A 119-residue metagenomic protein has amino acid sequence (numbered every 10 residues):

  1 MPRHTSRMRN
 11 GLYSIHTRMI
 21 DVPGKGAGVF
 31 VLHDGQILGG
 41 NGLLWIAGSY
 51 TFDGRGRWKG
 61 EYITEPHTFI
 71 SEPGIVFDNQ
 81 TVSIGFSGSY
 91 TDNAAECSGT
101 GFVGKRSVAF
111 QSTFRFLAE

Functional and structural regions predicted by a protein language model:
P2-P23, C97-G99: Tryptophan-anchored aromatic micro-motifs
S14-H16, E61-I63, S87-S89, T100-F102 (+1 more regions): Residue-level recognition of well-ordered beta-strand positions that form the cores of beta-sheet-rich folds across
I15, I37-G40, W58-Y62, A95-G99: Short hydrophobic/aromatic-rich beta-strand segments that constitute the beta-sheet cores of beta-sandwich/beta-barrel
R18, G40-W45, I63-H67, G101-S107: Short, solvent-exposed aromatic-acidic interface loops
A27, T51-R55, A94-E119: Edge beta-strand at a domain terminus
G28-N41: Short, flexible N-terminal segments of the mature chain
H33, V82-G85, S98: Short structured motifs
G42-N93: Contiguous, well-ordered beta-strand patches that form the walls/edges of small beta-barrel/beta-sandwich domains
